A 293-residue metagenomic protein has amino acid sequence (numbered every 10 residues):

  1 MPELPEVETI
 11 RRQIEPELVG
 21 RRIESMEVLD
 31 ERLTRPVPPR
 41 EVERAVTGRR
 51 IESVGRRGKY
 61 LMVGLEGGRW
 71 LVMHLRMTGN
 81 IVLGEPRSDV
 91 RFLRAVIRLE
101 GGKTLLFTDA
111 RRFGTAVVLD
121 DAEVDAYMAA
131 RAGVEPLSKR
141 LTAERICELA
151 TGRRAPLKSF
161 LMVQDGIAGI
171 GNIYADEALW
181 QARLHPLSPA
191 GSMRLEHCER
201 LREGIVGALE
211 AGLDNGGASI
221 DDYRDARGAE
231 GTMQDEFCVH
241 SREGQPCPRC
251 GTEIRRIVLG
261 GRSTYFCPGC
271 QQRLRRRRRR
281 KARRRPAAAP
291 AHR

Functional and structural regions predicted by a protein language model:
M1-L4, P136, R140, R194-R202: Generic detection of long, well-ordered alpha-helical segments
M1-V118, R140, R284-R293: Gly/Gly-Pro- and Ser/Thr-rich, intrinsically disordered tail segments characteristic of DNA damage-repair and tolerance
R22-E41, G55, C147-R293: Basic, nucleic-acid-binding surfaces and adjacent catalytic neighborhoods in DNA/RNA-processing proteins
G48, G58, G79, F113-G114 (+6 more regions): Glycine-centered flexibility motif
R57-K59, R91-L93, M128, E243 (+1 more regions): A generic structural signal for well-ordered coil/turn residues at beta-strand boundaries that shape enzyme active-site
L71-G169, Y174-Q181, P189: Phosphate/anion-contacting hairpin/loop surfaces
